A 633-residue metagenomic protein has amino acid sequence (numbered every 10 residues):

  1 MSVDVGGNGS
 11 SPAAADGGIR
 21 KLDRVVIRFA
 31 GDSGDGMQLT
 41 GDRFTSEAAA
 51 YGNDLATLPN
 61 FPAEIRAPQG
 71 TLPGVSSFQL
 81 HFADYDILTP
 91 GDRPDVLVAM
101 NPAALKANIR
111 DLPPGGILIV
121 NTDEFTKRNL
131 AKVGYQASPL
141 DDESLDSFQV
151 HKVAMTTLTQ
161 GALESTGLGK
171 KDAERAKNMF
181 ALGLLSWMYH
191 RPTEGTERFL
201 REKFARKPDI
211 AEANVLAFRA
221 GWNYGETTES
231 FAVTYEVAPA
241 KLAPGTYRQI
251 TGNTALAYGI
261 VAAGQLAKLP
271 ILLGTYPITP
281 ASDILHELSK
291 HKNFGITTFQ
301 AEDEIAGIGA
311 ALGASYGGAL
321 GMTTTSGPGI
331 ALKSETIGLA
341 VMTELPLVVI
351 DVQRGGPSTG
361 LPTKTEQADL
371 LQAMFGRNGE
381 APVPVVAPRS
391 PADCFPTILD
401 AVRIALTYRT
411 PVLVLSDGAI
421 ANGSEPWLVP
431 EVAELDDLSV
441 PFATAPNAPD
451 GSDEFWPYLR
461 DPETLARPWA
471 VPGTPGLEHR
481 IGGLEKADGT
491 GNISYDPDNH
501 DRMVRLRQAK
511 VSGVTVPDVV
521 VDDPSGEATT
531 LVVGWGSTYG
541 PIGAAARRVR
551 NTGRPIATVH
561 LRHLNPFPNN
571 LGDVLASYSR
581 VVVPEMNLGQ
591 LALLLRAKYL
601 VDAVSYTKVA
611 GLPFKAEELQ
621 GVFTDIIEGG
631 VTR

Functional and structural regions predicted by a protein language model:
S2-A267: Active-site cofactor/cluster-binding pocket
R24-P113, Y258, I271-L272, T279-F375 (+2 more regions): Thiamine diphosphate
R24-V25, G161-L163, S230-G245, A263-P270 (+5 more regions): Gly-rich Lys/Arg/Thr-decorated short loops/hinges at beta-loop-alpha junctions or inter-strand turns that position
V25-D32, A181-G183, I271-G274, G321-T324 (+4 more regions): Short glycine-rich or small-residue beta-strand-to-loop segments that form or flank ligand, phosphate, metal/Fe-S
F61-P62, A217, A238-K241, Y276-P280 (+4 more regions): A glycine-rich phosphate-binding loop feature that marks nucleotide/adenosyl-phosphate handling sites
P62-R66, F125-R128, L158, I305-I308 (+6 more regions): Short gly/pro/ser/thr-enriched loop/turn and capping motifs at secondary-structure boundaries
G91, L97, L145-F148, K152-L158 (+4 more regions): Conserved thiamine diphosphate
L242, I250-G259, A267, T397 (+1 more regions): Flexible, low-complexity linker and terminal segments
